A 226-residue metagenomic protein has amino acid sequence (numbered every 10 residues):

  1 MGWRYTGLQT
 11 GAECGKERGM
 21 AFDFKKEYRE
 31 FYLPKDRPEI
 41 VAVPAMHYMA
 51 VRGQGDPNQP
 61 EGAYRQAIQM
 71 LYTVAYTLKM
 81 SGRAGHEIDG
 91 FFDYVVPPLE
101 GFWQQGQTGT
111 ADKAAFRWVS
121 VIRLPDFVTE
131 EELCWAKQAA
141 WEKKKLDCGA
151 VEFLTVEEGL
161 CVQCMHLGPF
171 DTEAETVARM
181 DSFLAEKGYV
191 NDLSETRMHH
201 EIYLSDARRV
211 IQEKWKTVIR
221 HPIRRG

Functional and structural regions predicted by a protein language model:
G19-G226: A solvent-exposed interaction/effector surface
